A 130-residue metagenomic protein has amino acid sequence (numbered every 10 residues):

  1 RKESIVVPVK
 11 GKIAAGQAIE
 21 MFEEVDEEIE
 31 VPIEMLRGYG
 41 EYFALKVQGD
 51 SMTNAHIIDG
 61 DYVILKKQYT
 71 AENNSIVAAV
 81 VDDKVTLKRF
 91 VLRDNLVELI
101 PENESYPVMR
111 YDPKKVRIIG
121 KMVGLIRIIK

Functional and structural regions predicted by a protein language model:
R1-A55, L92-L96, P107, I119 (+1 more regions): Short, positionally conserved secondary-structure boundary motifs
L36, M52-K130: C-terminal regulatory/effector modules of DNA-binding transcriptional regulators
